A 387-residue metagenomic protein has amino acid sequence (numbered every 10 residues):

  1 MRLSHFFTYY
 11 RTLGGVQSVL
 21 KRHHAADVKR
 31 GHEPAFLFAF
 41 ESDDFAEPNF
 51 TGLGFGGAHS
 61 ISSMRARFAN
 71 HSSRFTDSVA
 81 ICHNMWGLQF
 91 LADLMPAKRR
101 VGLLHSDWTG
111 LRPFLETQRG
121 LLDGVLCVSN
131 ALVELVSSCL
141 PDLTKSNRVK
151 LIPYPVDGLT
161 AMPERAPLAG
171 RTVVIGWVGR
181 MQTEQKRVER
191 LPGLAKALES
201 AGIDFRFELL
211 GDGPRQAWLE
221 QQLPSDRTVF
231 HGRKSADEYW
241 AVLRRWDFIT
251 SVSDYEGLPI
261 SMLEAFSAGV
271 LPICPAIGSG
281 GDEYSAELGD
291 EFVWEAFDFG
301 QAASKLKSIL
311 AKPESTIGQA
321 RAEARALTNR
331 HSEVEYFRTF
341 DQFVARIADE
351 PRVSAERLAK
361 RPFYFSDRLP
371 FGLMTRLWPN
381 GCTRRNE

Functional and structural regions predicted by a protein language model:
S4, P167-K186, P192-A195: Conserved donor-binding/catalytic core segment of Leloir-type glycosyltransferases
I81-G87, L104-D107: Short His-centered aromatic/hydrophobic patch
R112, D123-R148, V156-G158: A short, active-site helix/loop in glycosyltransferases that binds the activated sugar's phosphate group
M162-P163, E314-L369: A charged, aromatic-enriched C-terminal amphipathic alpha-helix characteristic of glycosyltransferases across folds
W218-K234: Nucleotide-activated donor-binding/catalytic signature segment of Leloir-type glycosyltransferases, i.e., the conserved
D254: Aromatic "clamp/platform" in nucleotide-sugar-dependent glycosyltransferases that forms part of the donor/acceptor
L271-P275: Short hydrophobic beta-strand element within catalytic cores of glycosyltransferases and related nucleotide-activated
E291-G300, S308-E314: Conserved acidic donor-binding segment of nucleotide-sugar-dependent glycosyltransferases
